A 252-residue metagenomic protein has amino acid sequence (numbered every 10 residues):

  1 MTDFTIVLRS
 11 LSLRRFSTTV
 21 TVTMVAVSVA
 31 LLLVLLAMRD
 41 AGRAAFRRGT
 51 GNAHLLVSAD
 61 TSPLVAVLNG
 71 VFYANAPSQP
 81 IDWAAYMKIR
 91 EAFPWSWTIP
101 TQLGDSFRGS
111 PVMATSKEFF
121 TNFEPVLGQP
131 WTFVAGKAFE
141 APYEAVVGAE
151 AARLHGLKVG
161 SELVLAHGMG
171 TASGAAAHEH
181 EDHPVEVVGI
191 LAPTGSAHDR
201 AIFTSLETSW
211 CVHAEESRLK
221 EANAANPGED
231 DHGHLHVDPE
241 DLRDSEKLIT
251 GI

Functional and structural regions predicted by a protein language model:
D3-S12: A short amphipathic helical element positioned immediately N-terminal to and/or at the very start of a transmembrane
F16-A41: Short, strongly hydrophobic transmembrane alpha-helices
L32-T121, Q129, K137-A141, D241: Hydrophobic, regular-secondary-structure patches
G51-L55, P94, R108-P111, A141-Y143 (+4 more regions): Envelope-exposed proteins and targeting segments
A74-P80, G109-P111, N122-P125, A141-P142 (+4 more regions): Solvent-exposed, non-transmembrane alpha-helical starts
A92, E179-E186, I190-I252: Mechanotransmission and gating elements of multispan inner-membrane complexes involved in transport and envelope
L103-R108, W131-V146, L163-A197: Beta-strand-rich non-transmembrane domains
F119-Q129, V146-L165: Short, solvent-exposed hinge/capping segments at secondary-structure junctions
